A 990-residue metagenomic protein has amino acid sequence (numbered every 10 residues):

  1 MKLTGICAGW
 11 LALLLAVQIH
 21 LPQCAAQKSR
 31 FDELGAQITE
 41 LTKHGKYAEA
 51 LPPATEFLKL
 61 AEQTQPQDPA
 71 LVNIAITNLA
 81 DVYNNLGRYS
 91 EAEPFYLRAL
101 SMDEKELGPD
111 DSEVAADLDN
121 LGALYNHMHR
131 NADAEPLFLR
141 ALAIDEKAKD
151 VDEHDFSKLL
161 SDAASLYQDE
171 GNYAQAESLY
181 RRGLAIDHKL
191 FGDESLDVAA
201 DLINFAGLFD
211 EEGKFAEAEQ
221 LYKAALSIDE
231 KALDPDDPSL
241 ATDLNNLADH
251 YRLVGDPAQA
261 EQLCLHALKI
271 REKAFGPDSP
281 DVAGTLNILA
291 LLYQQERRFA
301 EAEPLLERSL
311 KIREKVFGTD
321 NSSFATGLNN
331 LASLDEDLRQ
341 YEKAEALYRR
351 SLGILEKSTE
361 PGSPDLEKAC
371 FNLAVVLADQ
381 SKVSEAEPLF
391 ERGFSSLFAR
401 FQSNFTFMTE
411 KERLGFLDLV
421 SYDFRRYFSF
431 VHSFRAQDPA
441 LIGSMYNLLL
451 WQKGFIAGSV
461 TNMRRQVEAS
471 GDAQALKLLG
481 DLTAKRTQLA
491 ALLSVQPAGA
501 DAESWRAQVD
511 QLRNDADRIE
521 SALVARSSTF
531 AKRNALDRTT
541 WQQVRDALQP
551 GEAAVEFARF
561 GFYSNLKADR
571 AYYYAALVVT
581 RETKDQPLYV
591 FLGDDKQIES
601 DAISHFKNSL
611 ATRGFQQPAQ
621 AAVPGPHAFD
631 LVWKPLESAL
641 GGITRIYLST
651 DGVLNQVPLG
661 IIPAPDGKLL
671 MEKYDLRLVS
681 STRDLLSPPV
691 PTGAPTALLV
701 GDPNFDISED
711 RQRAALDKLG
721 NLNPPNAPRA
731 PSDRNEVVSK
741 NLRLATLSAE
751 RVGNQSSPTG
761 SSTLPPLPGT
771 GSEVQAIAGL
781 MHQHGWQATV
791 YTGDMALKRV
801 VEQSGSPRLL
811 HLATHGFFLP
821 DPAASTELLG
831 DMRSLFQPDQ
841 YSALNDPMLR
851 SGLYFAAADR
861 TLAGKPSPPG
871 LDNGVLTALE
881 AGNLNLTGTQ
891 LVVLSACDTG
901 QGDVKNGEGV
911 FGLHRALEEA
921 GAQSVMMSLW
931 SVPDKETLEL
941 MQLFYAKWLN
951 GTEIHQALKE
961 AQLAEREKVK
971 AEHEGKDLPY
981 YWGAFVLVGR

Functional and structural regions predicted by a protein language model:
L21-A48, P52: N-terminal leader/linker segments that initiate helical-solenoid repeat arrays
D32-K43, A70-N85, S112-H127, H154-D169 (+7 more regions): Conserved alpha-helical positions within TPR/SEL1-like repeat arrays
L60-T64, M102-E106, L124, I144-A148 (+15 more regions): Residue position in alpha-helical solenoids
P66-L71, G108-E113, D150-D155, G192-D197 (+9 more regions): Acidic, Ser/Thr-rich low-complexity linear motifs
K453-G454, S504-A507, N514, R518-R990: Catalytic cores of enzymes
